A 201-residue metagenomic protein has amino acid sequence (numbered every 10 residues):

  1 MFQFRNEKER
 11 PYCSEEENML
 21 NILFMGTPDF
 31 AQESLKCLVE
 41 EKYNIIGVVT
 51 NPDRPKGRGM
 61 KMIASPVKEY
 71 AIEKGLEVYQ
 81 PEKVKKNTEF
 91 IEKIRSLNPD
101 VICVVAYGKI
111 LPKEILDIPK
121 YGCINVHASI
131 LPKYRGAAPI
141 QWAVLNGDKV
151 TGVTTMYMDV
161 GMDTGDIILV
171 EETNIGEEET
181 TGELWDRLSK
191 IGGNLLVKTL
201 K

Functional and structural regions predicted by a protein language model:
F2-F4, K8-K201: One-carbon transfer enzymes
